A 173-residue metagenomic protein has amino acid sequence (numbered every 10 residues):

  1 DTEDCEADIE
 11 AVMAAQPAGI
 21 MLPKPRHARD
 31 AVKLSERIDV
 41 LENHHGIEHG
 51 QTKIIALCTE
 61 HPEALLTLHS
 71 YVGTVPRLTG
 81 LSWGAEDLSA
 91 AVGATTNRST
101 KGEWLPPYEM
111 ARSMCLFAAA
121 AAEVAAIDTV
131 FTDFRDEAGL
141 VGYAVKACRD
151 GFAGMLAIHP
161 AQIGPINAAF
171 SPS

Functional and structural regions predicted by a protein language model:
D1-S173: Expand to "…catalyze enediolate/carbanion chemistry for C-C bond making/breaking, isomerization, decarboxylation
